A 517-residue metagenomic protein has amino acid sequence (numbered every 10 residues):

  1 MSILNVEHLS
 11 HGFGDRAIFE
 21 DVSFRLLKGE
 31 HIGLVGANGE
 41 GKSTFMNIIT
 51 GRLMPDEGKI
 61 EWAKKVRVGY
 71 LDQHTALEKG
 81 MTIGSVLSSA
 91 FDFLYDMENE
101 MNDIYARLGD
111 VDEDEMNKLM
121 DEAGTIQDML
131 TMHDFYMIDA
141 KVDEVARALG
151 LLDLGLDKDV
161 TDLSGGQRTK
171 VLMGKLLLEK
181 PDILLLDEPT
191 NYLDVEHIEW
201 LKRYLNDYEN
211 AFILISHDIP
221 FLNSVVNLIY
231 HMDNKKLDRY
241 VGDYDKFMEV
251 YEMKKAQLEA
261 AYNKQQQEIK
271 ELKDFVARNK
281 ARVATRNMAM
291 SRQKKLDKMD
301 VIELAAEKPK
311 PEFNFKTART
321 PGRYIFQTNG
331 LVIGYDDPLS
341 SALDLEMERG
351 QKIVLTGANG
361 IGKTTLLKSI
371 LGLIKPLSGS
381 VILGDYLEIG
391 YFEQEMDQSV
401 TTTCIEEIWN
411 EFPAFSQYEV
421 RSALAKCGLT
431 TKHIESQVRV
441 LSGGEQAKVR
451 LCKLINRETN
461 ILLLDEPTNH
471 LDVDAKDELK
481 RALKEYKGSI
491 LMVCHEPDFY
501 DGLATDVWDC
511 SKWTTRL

Functional and structural regions predicted by a protein language model:
M1-A260, P309, A318-L517: ABC ATP-binding cassette signature C-motif
V250-D300, A305: Intracellular alpha-helical coupling/juxtamembrane segments of multi-pass membrane proteins
F313-F315: Post-kinase regulatory C-tail/linker adjacent to protein kinase catalytic domains
